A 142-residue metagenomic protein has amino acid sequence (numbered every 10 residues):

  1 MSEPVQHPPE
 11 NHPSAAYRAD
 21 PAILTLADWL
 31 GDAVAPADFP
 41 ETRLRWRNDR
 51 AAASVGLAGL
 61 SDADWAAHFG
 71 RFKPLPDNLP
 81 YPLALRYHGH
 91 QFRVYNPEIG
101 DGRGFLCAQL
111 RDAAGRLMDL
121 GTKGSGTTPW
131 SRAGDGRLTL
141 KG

Functional and structural regions predicted by a protein language model:
S2-F69: TRNA-binding/sensing appendages of the translation machinery
E41-L44, D49-G142: Conserved ATP-binding subdomain of kinase catalytic cores across diverse folds
